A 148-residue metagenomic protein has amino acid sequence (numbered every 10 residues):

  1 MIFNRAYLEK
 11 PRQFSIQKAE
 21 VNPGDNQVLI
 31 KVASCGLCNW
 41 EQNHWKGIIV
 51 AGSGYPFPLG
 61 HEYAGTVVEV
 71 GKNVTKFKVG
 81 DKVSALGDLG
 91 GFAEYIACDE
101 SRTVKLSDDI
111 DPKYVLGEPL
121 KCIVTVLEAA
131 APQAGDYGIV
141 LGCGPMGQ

Functional and structural regions predicted by a protein language model:
M1-N4: Extreme N-terminal starter segment of soluble prokaryotic enzymes
L8-E9, W45, V68-E69, A97-D99: Short beta-strand-to-turn element immediately C-terminal to the catalytic PLP-Schiff-base lysine in fold type I
K10-R12, G24: Residue-level recognition of beta-strand termini and adjacent short loop/turns
R12-A19: Short glycine/threonine/proline-enriched tight-turn/helix- or strand-capping micro-motif at secondary-structure
E20-G36, I48-L89: Glycine-rich beta-strand-centered segment in the early N-terminal region that forms part of a ligand/cofactor-binding
W40-K46: Cytochrome P450 core scaffold surrounding the K-helix E-X-X-R motif and the conserved "meander" helix-loop region
A85-L141: NAD(P)H dinucleotide-binding glycine-rich loop of Rossmann-like/cofactor-binding domains, especially the beta1-alpha1
M146: Hydrophobic/small residue at the entry helix of a nucleotide-binding pocket
